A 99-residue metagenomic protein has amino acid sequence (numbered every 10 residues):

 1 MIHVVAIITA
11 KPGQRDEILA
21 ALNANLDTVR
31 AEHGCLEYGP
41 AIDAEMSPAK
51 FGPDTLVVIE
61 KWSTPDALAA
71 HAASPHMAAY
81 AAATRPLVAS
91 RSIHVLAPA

Functional and structural regions predicted by a protein language model:
M1-I2, A99: Absolute protein N-terminus
I2-I8, G39-A72: Short, well-ordered beta-strand segments in beta-rich or mixed alpha/beta enzyme and ligand-binding folds
T9-A10, D16-E17, D27, A67 (+3 more regions): Hydrophobic/basic alpha-helical segments enriched in Actinobacteria
P12-A20, M46-F51: Short low-complexity stretches enriched in small and charged residues
Q14-P40, H76-T84: Short amphipathic alpha-helical segments
G39-D54, Y80-A99: Glycine-rich beta-strand-turn "strand-cap" elements at beta-sheet edges
